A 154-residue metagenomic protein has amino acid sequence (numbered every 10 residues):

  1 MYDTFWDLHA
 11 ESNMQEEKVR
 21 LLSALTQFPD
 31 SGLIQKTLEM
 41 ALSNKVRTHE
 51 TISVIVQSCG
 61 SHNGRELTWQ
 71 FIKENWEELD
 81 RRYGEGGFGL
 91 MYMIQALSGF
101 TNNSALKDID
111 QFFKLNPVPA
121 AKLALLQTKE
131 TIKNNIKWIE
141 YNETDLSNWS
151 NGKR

Functional and structural regions predicted by a protein language model:
M1-R154: Long, ordered, helix-rich scaffold segments
